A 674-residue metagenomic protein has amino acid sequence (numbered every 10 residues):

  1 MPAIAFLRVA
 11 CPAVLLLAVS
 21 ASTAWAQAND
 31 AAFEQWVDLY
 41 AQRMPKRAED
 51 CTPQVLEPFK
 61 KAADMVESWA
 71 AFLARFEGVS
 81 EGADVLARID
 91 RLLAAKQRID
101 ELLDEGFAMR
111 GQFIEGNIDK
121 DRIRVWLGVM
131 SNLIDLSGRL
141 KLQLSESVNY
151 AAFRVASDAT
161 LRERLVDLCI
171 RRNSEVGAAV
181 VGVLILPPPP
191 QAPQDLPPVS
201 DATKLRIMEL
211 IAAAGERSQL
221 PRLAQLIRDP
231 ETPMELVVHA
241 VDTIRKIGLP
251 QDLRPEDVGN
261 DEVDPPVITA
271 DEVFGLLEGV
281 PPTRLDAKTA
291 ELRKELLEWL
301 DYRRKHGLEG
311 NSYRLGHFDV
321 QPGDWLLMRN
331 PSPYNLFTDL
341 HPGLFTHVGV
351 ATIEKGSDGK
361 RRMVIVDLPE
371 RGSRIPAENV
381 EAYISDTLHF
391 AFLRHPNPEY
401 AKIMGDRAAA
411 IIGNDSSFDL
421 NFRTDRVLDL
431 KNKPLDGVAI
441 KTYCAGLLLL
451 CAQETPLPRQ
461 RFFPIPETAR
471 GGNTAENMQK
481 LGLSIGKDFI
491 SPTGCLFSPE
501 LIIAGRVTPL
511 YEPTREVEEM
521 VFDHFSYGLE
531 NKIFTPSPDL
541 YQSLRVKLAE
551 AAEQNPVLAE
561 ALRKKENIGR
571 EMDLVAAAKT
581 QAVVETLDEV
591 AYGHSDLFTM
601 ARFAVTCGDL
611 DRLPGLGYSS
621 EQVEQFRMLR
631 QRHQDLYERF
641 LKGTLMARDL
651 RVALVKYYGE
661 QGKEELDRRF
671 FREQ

Functional and structural regions predicted by a protein language model:
M1-C11: Bacterial N-terminal signal peptides that target proteins for export
V9-S20: Bacterial N-terminal signal peptides
A26-Q674: Cysteine-nucleophile amide-bond enzymes
